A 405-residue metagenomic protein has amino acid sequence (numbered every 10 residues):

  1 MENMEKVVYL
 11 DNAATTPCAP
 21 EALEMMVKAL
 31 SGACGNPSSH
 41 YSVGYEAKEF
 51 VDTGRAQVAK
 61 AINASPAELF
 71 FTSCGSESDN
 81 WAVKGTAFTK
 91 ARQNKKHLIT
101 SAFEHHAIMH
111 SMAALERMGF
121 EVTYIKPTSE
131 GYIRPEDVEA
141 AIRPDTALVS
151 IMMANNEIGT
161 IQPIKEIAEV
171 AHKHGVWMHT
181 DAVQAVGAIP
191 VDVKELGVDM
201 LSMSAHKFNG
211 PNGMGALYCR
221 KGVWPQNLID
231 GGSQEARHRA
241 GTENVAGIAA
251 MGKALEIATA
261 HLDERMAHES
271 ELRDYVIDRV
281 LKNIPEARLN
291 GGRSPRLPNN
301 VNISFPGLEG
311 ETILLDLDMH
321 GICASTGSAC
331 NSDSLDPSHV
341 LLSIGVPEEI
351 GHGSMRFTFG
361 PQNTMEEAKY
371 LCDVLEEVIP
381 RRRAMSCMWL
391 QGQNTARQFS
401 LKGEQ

Functional and structural regions predicted by a protein language model:
M1-Q405: Pyridoxal 5′-phosphate
